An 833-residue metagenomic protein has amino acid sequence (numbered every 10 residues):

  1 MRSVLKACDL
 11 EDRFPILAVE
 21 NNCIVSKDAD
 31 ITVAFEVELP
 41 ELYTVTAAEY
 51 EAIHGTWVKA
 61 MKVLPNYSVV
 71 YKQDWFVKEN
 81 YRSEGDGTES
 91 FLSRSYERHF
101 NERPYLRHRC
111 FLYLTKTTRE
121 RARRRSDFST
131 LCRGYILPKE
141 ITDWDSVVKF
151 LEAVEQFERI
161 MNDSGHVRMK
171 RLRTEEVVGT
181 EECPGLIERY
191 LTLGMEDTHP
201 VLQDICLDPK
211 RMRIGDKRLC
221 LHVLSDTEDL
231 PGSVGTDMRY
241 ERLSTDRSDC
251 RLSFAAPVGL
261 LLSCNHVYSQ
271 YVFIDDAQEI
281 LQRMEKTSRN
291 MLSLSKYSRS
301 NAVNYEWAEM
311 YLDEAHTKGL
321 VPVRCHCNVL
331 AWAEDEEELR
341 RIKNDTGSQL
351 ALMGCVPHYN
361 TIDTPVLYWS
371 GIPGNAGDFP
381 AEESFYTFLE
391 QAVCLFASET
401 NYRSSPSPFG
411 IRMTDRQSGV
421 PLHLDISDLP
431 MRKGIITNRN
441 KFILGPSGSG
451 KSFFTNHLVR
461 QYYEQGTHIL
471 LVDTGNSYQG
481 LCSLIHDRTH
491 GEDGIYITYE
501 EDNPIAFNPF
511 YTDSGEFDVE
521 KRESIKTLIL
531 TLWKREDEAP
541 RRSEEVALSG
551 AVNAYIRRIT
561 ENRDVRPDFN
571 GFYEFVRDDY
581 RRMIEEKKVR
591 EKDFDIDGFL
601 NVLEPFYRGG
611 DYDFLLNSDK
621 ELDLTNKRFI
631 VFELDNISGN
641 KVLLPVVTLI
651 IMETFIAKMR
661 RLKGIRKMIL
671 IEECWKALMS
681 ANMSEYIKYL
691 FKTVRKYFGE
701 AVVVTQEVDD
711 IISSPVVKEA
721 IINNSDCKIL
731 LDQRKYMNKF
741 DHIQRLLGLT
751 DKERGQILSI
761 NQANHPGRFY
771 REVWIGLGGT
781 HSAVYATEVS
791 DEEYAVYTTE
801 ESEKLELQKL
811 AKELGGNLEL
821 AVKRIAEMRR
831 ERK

Functional and structural regions predicted by a protein language model:
M1-E399: Extended, folded cores of ATP/NTP-driven motor/assembly subunits in large transport and secretion machines
C23-A29, N101-L106, T317-P322, T414-R416 (+3 more regions): Short glycine/proline-enriched loop/turn "hinge" motifs that connect secondary-structure elements and lie
P40, A47-V63, L262, C355 (+9 more regions): P-loop NTPase motor domains
G85-S90, S126-L131, G374-G377, L484-T489 (+5 more regions): Short secondary-structure boundary/capping segments
S427-S449, F453-R460, I469-L481, I495-N503 (+2 more regions): Conserved P-loop NTPase motor cores
I443-T467, K809-K833: A short, charged
T750-A811: Conserved P-loop NTPase
